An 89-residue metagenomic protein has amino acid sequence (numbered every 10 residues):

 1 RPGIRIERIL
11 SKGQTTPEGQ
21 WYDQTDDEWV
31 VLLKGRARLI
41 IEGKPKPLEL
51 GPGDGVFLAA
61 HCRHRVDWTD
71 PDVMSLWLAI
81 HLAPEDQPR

Functional and structural regions predicted by a protein language model:
R1-Y22, D26, I80-L82: A short glycine-rich, His/Asp/Glu-containing loop-to-beta-strand
P2, T25, K44, C62 (+1 more regions): A generic "binding-loop/recognition-motif" signal
R8, L33-K34, I41-G43, A60 (+2 more regions): Residue-level recognition of conserved beta-strand positions in structured domain cores
K12-T15, A37, C62: Short beta->alpha connector loops
P17-Q24, I40-E42, L48-E49, D67-T69: Short histidine-centered beta-strand/loop micro-motifs that create catalytic or ligand/metal-coordination sites
D23-L39: Short, conserved beta-strand element in jelly-roll/cupin
K44-A60: Short acidic-glycine-tyrosine-enriched beta hairpin
H61-Q87: Ligand-binding loop in jelly-roll beta-barrel domains
